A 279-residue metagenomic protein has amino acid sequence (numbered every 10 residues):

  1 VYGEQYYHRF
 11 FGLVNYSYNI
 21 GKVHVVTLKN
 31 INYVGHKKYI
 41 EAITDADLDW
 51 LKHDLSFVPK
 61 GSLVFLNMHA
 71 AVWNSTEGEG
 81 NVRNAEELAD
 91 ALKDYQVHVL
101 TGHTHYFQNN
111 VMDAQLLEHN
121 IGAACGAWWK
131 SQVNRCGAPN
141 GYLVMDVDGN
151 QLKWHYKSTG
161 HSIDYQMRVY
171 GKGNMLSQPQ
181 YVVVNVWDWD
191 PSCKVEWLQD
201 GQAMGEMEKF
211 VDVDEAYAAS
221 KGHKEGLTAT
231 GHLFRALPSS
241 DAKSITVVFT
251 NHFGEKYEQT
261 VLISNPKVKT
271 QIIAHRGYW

Functional and structural regions predicted by a protein language model:
V1-K60, E79-L100, Y106-D148, L152-H155: Extended active-site neighborhood of metal-dependent phosphoesterases/phosphodiesterases
L55-T76: Short acidic, glycine-rich surface-loop motifs adjacent to enzyme active sites
N67-A71, H103-T104, K157-S158: Short, well-ordered beta-to-alpha junction loops that form the rim of enzyme active sites and present histidine/acidic
L116-D200, G231-L262: Binuclear metal-dependent phosphoesterase catalytic core
Y165-Q166, V213-K221, P266-I273: Short, surface-exposed linear segments at secondary-structure transitions and domain or protein termini
C193-E215: Contiguous segments within soluble domain cores/interaction surfaces
V213-A236: Aromatic sugar-binding surface patches on proteins that engage polysaccharides or sugar-phosphate polymers
E255-W279: Short beta-strand elements
